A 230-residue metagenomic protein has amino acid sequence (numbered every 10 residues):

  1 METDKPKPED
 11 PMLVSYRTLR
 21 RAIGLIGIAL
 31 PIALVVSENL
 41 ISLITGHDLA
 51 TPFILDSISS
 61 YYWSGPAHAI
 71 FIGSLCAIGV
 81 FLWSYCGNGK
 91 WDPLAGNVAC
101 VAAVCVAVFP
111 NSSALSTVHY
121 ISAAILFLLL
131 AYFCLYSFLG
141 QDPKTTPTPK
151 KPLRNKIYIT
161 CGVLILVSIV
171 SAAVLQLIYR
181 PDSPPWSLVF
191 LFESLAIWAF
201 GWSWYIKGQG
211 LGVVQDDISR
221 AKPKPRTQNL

Functional and structural regions predicted by a protein language model:
M1-V14, P223, N229: Short, Lys/Arg-rich, polar N-terminal cytosolic tail immediately upstream of the first transmembrane signal-anchor
P11-I28, N155-G162: Alpha-helical transmembrane segments and their helix-start/interface "positive-inside/aromatic belt" motifs in integral
I26-H47: Alpha-helical transmembrane segments of multi-pass membrane proteins
I41-S64, S113-L115, L177-V189, P223: Membrane-interface interhelical loops and short amphipathic "cap" helices that link adjacent transmembrane segments
F53-F71, G89-A99, S113-L129: Transmembrane alpha-helix entry/boundary detector in multi-pass membrane proteins
V80-K90, P143: C-terminal ends of transmembrane helices
G96-I157: Membrane-proximal helix-loop-helix units in multi-pass membrane proteins
I165-P181, P185-L230: C-terminal transmembrane-bundle signature of multipass membrane proteins, characterized by strong activation on
